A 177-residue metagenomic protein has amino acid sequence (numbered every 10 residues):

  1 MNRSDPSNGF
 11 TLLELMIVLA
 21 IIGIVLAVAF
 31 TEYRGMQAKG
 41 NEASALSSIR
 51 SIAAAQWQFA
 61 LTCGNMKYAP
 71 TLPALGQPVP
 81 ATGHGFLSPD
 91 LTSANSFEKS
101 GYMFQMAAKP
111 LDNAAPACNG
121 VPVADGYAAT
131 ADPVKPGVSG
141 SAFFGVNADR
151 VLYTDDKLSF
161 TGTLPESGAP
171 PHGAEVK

Functional and structural regions predicted by a protein language model:
M1-D5: N-terminal secretory signal peptides that target proteins for export/translocation
P6-Y33: N-terminal single-pass transmembrane signal-anchor helix
S7, N147-A148: Short, ordered coil/turn segments that flank beta-strands lining enzyme active or ligand-binding pockets
F30-I49: Aliphatic-rich helix starts adjacent to a transmembrane/signal segment
A54-A142, A148-D149, D156, P170-K177: Extracellular/periplasmic head regions of type IV pilus-like filament subunits
S159-G162: A short acidic/small-residue loop/turn micro-motif
